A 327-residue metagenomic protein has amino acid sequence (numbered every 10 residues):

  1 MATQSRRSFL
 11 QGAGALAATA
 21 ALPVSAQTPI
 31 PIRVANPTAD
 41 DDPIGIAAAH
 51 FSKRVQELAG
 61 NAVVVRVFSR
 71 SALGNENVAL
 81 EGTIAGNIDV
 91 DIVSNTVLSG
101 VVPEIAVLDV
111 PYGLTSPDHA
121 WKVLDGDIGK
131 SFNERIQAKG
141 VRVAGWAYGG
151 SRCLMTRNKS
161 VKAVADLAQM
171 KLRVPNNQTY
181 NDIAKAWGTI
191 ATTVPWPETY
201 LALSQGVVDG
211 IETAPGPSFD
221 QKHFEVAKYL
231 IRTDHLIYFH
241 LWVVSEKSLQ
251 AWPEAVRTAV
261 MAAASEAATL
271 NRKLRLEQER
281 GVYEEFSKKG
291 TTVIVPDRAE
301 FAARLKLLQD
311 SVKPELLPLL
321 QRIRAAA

Functional and structural regions predicted by a protein language model:
A2-Q4, S8-L22, A26-H119, D127-I128 (+1 more regions): N-terminal secretory/targeting leader peptides
